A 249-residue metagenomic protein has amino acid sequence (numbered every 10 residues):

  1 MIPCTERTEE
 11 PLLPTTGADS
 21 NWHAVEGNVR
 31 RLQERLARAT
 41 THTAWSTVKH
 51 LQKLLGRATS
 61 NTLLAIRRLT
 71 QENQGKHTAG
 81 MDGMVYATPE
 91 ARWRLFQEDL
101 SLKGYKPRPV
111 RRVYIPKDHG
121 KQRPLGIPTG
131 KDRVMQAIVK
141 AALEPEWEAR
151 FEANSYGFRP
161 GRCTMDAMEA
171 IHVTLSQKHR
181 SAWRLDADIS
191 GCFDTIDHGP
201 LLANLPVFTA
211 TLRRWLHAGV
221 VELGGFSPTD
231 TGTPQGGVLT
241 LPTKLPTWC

Functional and structural regions predicted by a protein language model:
M1-E10: Short, charge-rich, low-complexity alpha-helical interaction segments
T15-G75, A141-G157: Charged boundary/loop elements
R35-L36, F96, I171, L212: Generic hydrophobic alpha-helical segments
V48-G56, S60-Q122: Phosphate/adenylate-binding "loop-and-lid" substructures adjacent to NTP/NAD/dNTP-binding pockets in NTP-dependent
K103, R150-N154, F158-R162, D166-C249: Conserved polymerase palm-domain catalytic core
P116-H119, L125-A142, A149: Hydrophobic alpha-helical hairpins/lids featuring a short glycine-rich hinge
R133, A137, A141, P145 (+2 more regions): Short, residue-level hotspots on alpha-helical faces of the histone-fold and other alpha-helical interaction modules
